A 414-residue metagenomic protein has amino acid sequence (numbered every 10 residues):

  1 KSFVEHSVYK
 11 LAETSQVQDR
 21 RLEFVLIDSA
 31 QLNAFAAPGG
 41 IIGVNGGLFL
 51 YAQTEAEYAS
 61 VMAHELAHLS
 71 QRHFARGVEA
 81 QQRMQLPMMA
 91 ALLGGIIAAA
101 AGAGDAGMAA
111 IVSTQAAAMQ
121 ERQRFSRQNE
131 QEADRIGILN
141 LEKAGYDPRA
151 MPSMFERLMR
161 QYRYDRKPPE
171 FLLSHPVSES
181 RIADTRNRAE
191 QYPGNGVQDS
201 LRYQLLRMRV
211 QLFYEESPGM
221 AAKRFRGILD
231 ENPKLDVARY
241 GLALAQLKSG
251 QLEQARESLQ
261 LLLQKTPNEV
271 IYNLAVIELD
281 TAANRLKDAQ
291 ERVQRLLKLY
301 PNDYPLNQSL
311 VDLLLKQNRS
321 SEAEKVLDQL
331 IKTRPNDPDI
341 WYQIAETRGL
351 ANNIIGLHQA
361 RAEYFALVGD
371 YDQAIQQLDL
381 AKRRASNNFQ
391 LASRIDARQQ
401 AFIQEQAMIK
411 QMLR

Functional and structural regions predicted by a protein language model:
S2, A117-Q294, N302, D370 (+2 more regions): Extracytoplasmic and endomembrane cell-envelope/extracellular-matrix remodeling and assembly machinery
V44, S60-H68, R72-H73, A133: Active-site recognition of the HExxH zinc-binding catalytic motif
G46-S60, R124-Q128: Short pre-active-site segment immediately N-terminal to the catalytic Zn-binding motif
A56, L66-R83, A101: Catalytic Zn2+-binding segment of zinc metalloproteases
E179-A183, N284-E291, N318-E322, L350-A360 (+2 more regions): Alpha-helical linker/edge segments of TPR/alpha-solenoid repeat scaffolds and analogous pre-/post-domain helices
G241, A275, S309-L310, Q343 (+4 more regions): Canonical tetratricopeptide repeat
